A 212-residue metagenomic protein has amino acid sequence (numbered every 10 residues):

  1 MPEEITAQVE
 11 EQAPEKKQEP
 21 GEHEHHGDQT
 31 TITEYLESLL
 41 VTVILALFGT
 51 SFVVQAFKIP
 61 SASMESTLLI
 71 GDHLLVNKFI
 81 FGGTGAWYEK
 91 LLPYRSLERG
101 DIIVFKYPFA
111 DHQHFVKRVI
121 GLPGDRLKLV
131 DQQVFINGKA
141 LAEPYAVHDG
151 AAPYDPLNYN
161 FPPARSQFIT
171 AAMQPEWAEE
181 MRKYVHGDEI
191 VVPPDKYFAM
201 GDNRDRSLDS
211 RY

Functional and structural regions predicted by a protein language model:
P2-I32, F52-K58, S63-Y212: Soluble "head" domains of membrane/secretory-pathway proteins
E37-F52: Hydrophobic membrane-insertion alpha-helices, especially the h-region of bacterial N-terminal signal peptides
